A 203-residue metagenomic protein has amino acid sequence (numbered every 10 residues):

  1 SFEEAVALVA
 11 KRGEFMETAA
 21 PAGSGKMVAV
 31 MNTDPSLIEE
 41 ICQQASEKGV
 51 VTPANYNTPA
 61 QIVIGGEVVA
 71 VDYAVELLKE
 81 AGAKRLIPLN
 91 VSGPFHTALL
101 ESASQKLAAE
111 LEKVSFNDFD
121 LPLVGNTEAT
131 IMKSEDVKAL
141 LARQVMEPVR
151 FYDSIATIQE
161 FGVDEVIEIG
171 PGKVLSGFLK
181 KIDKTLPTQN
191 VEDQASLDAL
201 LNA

Functional and structural regions predicted by a protein language model:
S1-E147: Alpha/beta catalytic cores of group-transfer enzymes, especially the acyltransferase/condensing modules of polyketide
E112-A203: Acyltransferase/transacylase module recognition
